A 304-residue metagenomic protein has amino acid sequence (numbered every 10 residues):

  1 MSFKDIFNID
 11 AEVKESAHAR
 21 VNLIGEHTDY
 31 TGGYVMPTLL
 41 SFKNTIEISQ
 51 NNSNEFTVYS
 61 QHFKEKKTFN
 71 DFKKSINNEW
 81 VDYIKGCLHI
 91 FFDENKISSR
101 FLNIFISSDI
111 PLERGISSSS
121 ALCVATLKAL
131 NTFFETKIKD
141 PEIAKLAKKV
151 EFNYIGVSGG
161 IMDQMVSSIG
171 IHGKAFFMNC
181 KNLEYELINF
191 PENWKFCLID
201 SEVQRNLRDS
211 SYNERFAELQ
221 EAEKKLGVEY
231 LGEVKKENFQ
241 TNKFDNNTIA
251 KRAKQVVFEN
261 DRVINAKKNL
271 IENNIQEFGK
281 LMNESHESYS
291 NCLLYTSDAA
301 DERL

Functional and structural regions predicted by a protein language model:
M1-R20, T45-E79, K174-S297: C-terminal nucleotide
M1-S120, V124-D140, K145, I169-G173 (+1 more regions): ATP-binding N-lobe of GHMP and related small-molecule kinases
G86-I90, A125-A129, L146-K149, Q164-S167 (+4 more regions): Alpha-helical scaffold segments in soluble metabolic enzymes
P111-I116, I155-G156, L207: Short, well-ordered, mixed-charge alpha-helical segments that flank or form enzyme active sites
L130, F134, E151-Y154, H286-Y289 (+1 more regions): Short amphipathic alpha-helical interaction patches enriched in hydrophobic/aromatic residues with interspersed Lys/Arg
K137-Y185: Alpha/beta catalytic cores of group-transfer enzymes, especially the acyltransferase/condensing modules of polyketide
D298-L304: A short, hydrophobic C-terminal helix/tail in secreted or cell-surface proteins
